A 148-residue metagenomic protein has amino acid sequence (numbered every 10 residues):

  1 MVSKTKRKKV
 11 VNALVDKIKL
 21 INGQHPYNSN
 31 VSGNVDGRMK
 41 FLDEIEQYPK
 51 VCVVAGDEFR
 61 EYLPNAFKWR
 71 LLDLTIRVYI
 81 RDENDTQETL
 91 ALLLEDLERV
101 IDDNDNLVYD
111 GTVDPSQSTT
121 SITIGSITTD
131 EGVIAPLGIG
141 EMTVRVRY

Functional and structural regions predicted by a protein language model:
M1-D43, Y48, C52-Y148: Charged, amphipathic alpha-helical segments and their flanking helix caps
